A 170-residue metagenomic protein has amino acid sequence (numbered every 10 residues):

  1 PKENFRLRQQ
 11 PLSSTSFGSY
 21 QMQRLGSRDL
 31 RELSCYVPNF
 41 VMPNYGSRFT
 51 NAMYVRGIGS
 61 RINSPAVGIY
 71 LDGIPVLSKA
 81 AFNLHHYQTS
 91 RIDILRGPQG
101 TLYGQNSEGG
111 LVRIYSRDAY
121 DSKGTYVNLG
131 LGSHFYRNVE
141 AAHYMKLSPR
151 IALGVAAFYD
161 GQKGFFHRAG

Functional and structural regions predicted by a protein language model:
P1, G57-G59, L71-G73, R96 (+1 more regions): Flexible glycine-/small-residue-rich
P1-Q23: Short, acidic, small-residue-rich periplasmic hinge/interaction motif at the N-terminus of Gram-negative outer-membrane
E3-F5, Q23-R24, F40-P43, R61-I62 (+3 more regions): Short beta-strands and strand-coil junctions in structured, solvent-facing domains, enriched
S14, R31-I74, S90: Extracytoplasmic beta-strand/coil segments of soluble accessory domains associated with Gram-negative outer-membrane
M22, L33-S34, I92-G97, V112-I114 (+1 more regions): Non-catalytic regulatory/gating segments with a bias toward low-complexity or hydrophobic composition
D72-P98: Short acidic/polar hinge/loop motifs at secondary-structure boundaries that mediate gating or recognition
S78, Y87-S90, T101-A169: Outer-membrane beta-barrel translocator/receptor signature
